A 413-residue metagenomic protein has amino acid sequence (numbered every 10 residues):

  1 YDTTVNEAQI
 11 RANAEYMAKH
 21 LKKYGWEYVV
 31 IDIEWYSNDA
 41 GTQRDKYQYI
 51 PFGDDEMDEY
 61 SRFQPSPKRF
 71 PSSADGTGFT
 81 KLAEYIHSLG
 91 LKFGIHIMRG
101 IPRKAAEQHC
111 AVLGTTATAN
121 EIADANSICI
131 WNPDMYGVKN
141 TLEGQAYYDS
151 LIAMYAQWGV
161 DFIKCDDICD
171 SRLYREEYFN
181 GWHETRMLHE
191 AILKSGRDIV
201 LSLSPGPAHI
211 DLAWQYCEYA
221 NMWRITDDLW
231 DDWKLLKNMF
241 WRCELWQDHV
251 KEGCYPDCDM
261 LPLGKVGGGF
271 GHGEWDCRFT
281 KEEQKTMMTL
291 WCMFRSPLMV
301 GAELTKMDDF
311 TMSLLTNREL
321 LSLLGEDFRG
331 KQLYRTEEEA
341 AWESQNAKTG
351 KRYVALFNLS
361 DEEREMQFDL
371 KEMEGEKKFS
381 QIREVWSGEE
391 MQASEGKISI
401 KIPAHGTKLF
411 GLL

Functional and structural regions predicted by a protein language model:
N13, M17-E177: Aromatic-lined carbohydrate-binding/catalytic grooves of carbohydrate-active enzymes
E27-D32, S37, K92-I97, D161-D166 (+6 more regions): Structural recognition of the beta-strand scaffold that forms the well-ordered cores of secreted hydrolase catalytic
L91-A106, H189-I210: Aromatic-lined carbohydrate-recognition surfaces of secreted/lumenal glycan-active proteins
D134, V138-K139, A146, S150 (+1 more regions): Glycan-recognition surfaces
T286-Y334: Catalytic cores of secreted or luminal carbohydrate-active enzymes
W291-F294, M299-G301, R335-G375, H405: Carbohydrate-binding surface patches
K371-G388: Solvent-exposed beta-hairpin/edge-strand motifs
A393-L413: C-terminal beta-strand-rich structural cap/linker in extracellular carbohydrate-active enzymes
